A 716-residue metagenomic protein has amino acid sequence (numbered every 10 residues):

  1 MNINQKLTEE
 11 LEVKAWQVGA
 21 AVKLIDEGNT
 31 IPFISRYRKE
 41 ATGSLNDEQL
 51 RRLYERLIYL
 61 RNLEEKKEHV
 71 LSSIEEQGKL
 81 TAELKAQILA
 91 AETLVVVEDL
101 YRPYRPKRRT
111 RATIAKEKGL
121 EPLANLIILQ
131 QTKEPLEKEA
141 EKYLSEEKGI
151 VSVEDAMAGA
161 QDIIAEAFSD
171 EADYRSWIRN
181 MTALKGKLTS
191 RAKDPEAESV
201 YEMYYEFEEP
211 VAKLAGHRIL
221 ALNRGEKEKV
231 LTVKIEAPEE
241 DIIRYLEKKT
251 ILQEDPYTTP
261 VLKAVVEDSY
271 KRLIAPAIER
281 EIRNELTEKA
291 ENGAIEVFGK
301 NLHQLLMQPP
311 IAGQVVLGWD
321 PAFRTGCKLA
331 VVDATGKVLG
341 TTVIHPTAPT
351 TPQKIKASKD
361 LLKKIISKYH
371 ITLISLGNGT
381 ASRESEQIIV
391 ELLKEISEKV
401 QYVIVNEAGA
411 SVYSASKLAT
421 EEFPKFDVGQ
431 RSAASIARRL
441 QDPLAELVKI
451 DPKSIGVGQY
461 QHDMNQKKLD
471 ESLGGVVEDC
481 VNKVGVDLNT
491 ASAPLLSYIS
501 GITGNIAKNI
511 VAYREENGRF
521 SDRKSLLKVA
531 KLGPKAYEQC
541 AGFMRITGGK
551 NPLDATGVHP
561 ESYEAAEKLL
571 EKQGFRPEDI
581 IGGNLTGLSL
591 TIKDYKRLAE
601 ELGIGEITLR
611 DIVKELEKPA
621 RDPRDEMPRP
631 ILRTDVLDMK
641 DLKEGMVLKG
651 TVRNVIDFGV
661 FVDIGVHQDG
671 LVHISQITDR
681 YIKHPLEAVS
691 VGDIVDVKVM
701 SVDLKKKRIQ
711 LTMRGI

Functional and structural regions predicted by a protein language model:
V18, I344-P349, L373, A415-V428 (+6 more regions): Short beta-alpha connecting loops at secondary-structure transitions that line or flank enzyme active sites
K23-D26, P103, I114-E117, A221-G225 (+16 more regions): Replace "in large, NTP-powered and nucleic-acid-processing enzymes" with "in large, NTP-powered factors and other
T30-I31, N46-E147, K483-E626, R633 (+3 more regions): Accessory alpha-helical DNA-binding modules that contact the DNA backbone or grooves
Y37-K39, P238, P321, A334-T335 (+10 more regions): Short, ordered loop/turn segments at secondary-structure junctions
Q49-R51, L63, E68-G318, A322-K425: Duplex nucleic acid-engaging cores and interfaces of nucleic-acid transaction enzymes
V96, V403, G409, S414-V484 (+1 more regions): Long, charge-rich intrinsically disordered scaffolds of nucleic-acid metabolism proteins
E139-V153, F207, I243-Y270, I274 (+4 more regions): Low-complexity, acidic/Ser/Thr- and charged residue-rich accessory regions of DNA metabolism proteins
N180-K187, W319-F323, G379-E384, I404-V412 (+5 more regions): A glycine-rich phosphate-binding loop feature that marks nucleotide/adenosyl-phosphate handling sites
